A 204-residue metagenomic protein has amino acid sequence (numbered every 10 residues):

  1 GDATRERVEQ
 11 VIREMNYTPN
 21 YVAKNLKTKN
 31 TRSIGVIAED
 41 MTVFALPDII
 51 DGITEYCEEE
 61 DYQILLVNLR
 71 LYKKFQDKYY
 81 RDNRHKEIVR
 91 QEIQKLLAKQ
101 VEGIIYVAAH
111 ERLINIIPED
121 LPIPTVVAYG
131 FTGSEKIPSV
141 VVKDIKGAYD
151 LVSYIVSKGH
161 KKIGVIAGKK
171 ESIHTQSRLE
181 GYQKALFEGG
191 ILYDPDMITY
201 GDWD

Functional and structural regions predicted by a protein language model:
G1-R32, A45, I49: N-terminal helix-turn-helix DNA-binding module of bacterial transcription factors
D2, G190, D194-D204: Short, intrinsically disordered, charge-balanced linker/junction segments flanking boundaries in proteins
R5, T31, I145, H160 (+1 more regions): ATP/adenylate-binding site constellation spanning eukaryotic-like Ser/Thr protein kinases, ABC-transporter
V8, I53, Y182: Aromatic/hydrophobic pocket-lining residues that form π-stacking "cages" and hydrophobic walls in ligand
K29-S153, S157: Alpha-helical recognition/docking segments in bacterial nutrient-uptake and carbohydrate-utilization systems
E59-E60, L186-Y193: Short helix-capping segments at alpha-helix termini
N68, A167, M197-Y200: Residue-level recognition of beta-strand->loop/alpha-helix junctions
Y149-G189: An alpha-beta-alpha
